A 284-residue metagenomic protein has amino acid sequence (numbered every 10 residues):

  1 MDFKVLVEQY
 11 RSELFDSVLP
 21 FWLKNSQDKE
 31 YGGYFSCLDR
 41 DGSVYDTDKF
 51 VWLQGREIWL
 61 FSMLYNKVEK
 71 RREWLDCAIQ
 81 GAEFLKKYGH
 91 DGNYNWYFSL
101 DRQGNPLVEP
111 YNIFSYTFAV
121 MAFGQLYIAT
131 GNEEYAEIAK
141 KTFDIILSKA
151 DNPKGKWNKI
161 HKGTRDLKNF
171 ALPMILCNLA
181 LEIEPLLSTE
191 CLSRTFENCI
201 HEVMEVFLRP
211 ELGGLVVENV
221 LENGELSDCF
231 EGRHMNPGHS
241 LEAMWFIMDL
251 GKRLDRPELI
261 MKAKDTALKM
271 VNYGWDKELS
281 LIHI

Functional and structural regions predicted by a protein language model:
M1-H283: Glycan-recognition and catalytic cores of secretory/periplasmic carbohydrate-active enzymes
